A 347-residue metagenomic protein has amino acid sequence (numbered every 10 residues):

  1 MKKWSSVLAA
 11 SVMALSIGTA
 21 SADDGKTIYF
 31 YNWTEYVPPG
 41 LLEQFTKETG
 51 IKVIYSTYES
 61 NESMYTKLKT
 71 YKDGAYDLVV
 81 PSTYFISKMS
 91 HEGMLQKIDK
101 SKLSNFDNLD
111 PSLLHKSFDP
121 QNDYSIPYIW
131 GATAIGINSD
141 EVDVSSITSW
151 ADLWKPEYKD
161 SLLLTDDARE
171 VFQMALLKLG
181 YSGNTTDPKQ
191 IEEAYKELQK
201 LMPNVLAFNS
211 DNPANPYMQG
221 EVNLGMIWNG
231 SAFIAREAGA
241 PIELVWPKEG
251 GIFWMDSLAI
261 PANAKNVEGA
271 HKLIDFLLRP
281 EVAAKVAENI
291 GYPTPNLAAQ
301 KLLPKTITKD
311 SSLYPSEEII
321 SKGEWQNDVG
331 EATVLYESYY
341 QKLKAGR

Functional and structural regions predicted by a protein language model:
M1-S21: Gram-negative bacterial Sec-dependent N-terminal signal peptides
A22-K88: Early extracytoplasmic/lumenal segment of secretory-pathway proteins
A75-Y76, V80-E221: Extracytoplasmic ligand-binding site segments that recognize negatively charged/polar headgroups
F85-K88, M218, N223-P241: A ligand-binding cleft/hinge motif common to bilobed small-molecule-binding domains
A134-E141, L177-K178, M255-N266, K285: A bilobed periplasmic-binding-protein/Venus flytrap-type ligand-binding module shared by bacterial periplasmic
E192-K200, A238-A262: Periplasmic-binding protein-like
P261-S321: Mature extracytoplasmic/periplasmic domains
E317-R347: Conserved C-terminal helix/tail region of periplasmic/extracytoplasmic solute-binding proteins
